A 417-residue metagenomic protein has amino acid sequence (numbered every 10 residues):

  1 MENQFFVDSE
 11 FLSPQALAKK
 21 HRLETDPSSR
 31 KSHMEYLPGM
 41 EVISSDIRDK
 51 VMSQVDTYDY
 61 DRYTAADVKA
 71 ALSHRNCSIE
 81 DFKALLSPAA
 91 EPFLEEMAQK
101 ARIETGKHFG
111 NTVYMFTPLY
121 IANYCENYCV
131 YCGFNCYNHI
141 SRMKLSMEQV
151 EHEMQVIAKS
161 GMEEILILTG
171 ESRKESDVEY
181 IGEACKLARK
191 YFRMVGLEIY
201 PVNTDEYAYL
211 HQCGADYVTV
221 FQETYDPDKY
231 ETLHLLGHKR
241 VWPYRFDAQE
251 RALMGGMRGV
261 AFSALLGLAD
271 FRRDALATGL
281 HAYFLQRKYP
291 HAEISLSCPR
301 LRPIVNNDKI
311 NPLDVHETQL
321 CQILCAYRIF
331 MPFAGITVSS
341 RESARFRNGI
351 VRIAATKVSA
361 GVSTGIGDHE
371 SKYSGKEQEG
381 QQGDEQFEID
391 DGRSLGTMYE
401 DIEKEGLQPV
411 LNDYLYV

Functional and structural regions predicted by a protein language model:
M1-A90, R287-V417: Auxiliary Fe-S-binding modules of radical SAM enzymes
A101, C129, I167, V220 (+4 more regions): Conserved, mostly hydrophobic/aromatic
I103, K107-Q149: Canonical Radical SAM [4Fe-4S] cluster-binding loop centered on the CxxxCxxC motif and its immediate flanking residues
T117, M154, I181-C185, Y207 (+5 more regions): Generic structural signal for well-ordered alpha-helices, preferentially at hydrophobic/aromatic core positions
A122-N123, E171-S176, L266-F271, V305 (+1 more regions): Short, small-residue-enriched loops and turns at beta-alpha junctions that line or gate enzyme active sites
C136-E151, I157-A252, R258-F262, L268 (+1 more regions): Core AdoMet radical
L145, S176, Y180, L236-Y244 (+4 more regions): Alpha-helix N-cap and loop-to-helix initiation/capping positions
T204-L210, A269-Y283, S343-I353: Catalytic cores of alpha/beta
